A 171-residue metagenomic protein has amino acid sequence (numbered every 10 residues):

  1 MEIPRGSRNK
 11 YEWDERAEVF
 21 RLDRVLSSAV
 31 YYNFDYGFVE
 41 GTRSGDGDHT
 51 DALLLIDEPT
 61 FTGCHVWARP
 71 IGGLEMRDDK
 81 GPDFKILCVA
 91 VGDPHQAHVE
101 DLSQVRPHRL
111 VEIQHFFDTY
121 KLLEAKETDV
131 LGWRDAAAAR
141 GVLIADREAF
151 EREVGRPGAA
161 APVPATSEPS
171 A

Functional and structural regions predicted by a protein language model:
M1-A171: Hydrophobic N-terminal alpha-helices or hydrophobic patches in metabolic proteins across all domains of life
